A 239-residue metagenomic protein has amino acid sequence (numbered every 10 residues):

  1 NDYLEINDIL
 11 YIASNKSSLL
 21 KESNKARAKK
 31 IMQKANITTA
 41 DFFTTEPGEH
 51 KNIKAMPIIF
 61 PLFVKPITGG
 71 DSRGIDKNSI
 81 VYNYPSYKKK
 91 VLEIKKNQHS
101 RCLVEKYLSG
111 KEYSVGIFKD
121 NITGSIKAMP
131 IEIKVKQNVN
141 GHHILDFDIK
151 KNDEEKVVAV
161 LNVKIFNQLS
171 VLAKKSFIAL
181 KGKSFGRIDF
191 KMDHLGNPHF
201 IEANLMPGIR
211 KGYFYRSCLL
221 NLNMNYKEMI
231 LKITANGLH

Functional and structural regions predicted by a protein language model:
N1-S23, T38-D41: A short, GP-enriched loop/loop-strand-helix hinge that lies immediately N-terminal to, or at the N-terminal rim
L4, I31-Q33, L219: Structural element of the ATP-grasp superfamily
A13-S14, D71-G74, E154-V157, R210-Y215: Short small-residue beta-strand/loop micro-motif enriched in glycine and branched aliphatics
L19-E105, S109, N121: Active-site nucleotide/adenylate-binding loops and adjacent lid/helix of ATP-dependent enzymes
N36, V163-H239: ATP-dependent carboxylate activation and anion-phosphoryl transfer catalytic cores that bind Mg-ATP to form
P47, D120, K136, M206-G208: Short coil/turn motifs at secondary-structure junctions
N83-V171, M192-H199: Phosphate-binding site of ATP-dependent enzymes
